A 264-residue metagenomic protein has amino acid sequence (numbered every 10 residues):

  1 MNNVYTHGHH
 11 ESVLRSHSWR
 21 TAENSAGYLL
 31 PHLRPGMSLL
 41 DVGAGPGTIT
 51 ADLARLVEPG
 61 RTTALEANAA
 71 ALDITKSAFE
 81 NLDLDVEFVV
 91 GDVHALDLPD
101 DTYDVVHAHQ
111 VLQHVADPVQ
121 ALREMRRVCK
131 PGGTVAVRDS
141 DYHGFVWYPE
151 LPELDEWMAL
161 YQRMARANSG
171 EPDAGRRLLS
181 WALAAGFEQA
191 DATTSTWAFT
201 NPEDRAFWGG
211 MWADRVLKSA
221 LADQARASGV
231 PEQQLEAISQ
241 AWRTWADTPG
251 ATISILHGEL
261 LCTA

Functional and structural regions predicted by a protein language model:
M1-T21: Class I SAM-dependent methyltransferase Rossmann-like catalytic core, especially the SAM/SAH-binding loop
E11, D191-I253: C-terminal helical/coil "lid" or tail adjacent to the Rossmann-like core of SAM-dependent
W19-P35, D52: Conserved alpha-helix/loop element of class I SAM-dependent methyltransferases that forms part of the SAM/SAH-binding
L40, P46-A95: Class I SAM-dependent methyltransferase SAM/SAH-binding core
H94-V105: A short acidic, Gly/Pro-enriched loop at the edge of an enzyme's catalytic core that lines a small-molecule cofactor
D104-D117: A short SAM/SAH-binding and catalytic strip from SAM-dependent methyltransferases
V119-T134: A short glycine-rich, Lys/Arg-flanked "PGG" loop and its adjoining helix->strand segment in the class I
A136-D204: Conserved catalytic/acceptor-binding region of the Class I
